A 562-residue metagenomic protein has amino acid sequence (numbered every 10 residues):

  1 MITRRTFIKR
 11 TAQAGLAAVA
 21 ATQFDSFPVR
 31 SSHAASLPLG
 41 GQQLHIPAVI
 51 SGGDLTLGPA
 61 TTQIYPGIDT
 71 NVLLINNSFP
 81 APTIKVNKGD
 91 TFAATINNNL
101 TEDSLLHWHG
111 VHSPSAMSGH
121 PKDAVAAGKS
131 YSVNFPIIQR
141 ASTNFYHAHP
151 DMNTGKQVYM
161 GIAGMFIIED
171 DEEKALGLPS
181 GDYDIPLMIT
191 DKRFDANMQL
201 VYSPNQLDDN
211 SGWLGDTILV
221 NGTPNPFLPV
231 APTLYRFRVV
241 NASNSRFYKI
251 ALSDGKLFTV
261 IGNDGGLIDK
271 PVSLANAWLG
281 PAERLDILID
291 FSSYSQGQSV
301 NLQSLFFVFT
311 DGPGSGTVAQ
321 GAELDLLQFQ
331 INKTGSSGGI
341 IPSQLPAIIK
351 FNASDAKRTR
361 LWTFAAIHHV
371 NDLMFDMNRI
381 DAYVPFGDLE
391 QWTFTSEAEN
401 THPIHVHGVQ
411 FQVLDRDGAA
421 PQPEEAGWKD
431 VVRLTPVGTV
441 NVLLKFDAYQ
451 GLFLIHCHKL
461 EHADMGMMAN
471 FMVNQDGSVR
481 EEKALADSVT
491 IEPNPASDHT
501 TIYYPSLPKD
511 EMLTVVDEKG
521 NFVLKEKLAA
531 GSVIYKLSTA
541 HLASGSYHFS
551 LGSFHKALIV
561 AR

Functional and structural regions predicted by a protein language model:
T3-R5, K9-A116, H120-S132, D171 (+6 more regions): N-terminal, post-signal-peptide metal-ligating segments of extracellular/periplasmic oxidoreductases, dominated by
S26-G58, Y159-T190, L267-T401, K445-L452 (+1 more regions): Extended terminal and domain-junction accessory segments
F79-V86, W108-Q139, A175-G177, F258-S295 (+3 more regions): Extracytoplasmic beta-sandwich strand-turn segments characteristic of Greek-key/jelly-roll folds
S115-V125, A196, V201-S343, P421: Histidine- and aromatic-rich segments of cupredoxin/plastocyanin-like copper-binding domains
P136-E173: Hydrophobic or amphipathic alpha-helical targeting/insertion segments
S142, T233, D388, G451 (+2 more regions): A glycine-anchored, Pro-Gly-centered beta-turn/N-cap motif
N144, V300, F453, Y547-F549: A short tyrosine-centered beta-strand micro-motif
E482-E492, A496-R562: C-terminal outer-membrane/trafficking sorting elements
